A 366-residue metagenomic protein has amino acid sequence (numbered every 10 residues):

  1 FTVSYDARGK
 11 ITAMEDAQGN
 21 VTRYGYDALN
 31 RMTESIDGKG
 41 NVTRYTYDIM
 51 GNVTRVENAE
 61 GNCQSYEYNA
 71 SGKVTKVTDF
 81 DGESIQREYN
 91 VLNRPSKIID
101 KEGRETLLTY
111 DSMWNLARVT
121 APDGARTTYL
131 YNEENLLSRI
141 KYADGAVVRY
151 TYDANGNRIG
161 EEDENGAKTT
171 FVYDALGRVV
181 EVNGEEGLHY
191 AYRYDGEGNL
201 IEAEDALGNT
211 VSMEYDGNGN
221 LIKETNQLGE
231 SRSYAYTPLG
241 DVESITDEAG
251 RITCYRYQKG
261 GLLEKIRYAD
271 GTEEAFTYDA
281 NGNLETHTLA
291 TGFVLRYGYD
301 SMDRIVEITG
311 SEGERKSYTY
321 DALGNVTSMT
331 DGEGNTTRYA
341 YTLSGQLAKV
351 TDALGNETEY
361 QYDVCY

Functional and structural regions predicted by a protein language model:
F1-D16, N20-D37, N41-N58, N62-D79 (+14 more regions): Beta-strand elements of repeat-based all-beta scaffolds
